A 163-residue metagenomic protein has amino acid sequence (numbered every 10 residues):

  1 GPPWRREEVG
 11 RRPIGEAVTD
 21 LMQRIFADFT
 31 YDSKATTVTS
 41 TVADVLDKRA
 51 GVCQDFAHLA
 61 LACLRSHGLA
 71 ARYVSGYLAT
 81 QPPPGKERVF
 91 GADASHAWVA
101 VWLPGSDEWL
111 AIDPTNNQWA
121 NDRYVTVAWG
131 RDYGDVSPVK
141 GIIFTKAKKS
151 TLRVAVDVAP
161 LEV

Functional and structural regions predicted by a protein language model:
G1-G51, L59, H67, R131-Y133 (+2 more regions): Secondary-structure boundary elements
E8, T19, Q23, D55-F144: Hydrophobic/aromatic-rich core segments of domains that either
S95, S150-L152: Residues at beta-strand starts and edge strands
